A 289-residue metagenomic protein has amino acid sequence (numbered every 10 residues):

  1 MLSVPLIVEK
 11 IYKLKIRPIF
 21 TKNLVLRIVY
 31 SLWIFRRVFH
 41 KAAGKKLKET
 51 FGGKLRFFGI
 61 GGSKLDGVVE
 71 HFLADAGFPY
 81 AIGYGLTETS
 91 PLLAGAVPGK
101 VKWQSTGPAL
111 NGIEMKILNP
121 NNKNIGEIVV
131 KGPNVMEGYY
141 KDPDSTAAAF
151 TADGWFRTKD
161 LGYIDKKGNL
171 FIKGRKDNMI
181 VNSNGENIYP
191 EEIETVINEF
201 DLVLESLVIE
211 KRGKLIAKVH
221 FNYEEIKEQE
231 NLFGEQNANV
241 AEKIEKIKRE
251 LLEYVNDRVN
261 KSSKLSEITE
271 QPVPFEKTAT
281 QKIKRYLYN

Functional and structural regions predicted by a protein language model:
M1-V4, M115, G168, I197 (+3 more regions): Residue-level signal for inorganic ion chemistry
L2, I11-V101, E114: Gly/Ser/Thr-rich phosphate-binding loop
L6-E9, S63-K64, N134, E224: Alpha-helix/helix-capping structural signal
A109, K116, K123-N182, N187 (+1 more regions): Conserved ATP-binding/catalytic segment of the ANL
V135, N169-N198, E225-K243, K261-L265: Adenylate-forming
L161, K166, E199-E224: C-terminal boundary motif of the adenylate-forming
I180, E205, G213, E250-N289: Conserved C-terminal "lid"/linker of ANL adenylate-forming enzymes
